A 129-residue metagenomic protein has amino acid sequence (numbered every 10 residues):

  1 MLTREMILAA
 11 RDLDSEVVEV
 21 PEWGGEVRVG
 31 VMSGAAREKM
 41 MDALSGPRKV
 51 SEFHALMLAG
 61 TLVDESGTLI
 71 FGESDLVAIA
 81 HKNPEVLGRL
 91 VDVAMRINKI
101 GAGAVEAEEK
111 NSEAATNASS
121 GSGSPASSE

Functional and structural regions predicted by a protein language model:
M1-D14: Extended acidic low-complexity intrinsically disordered regions
D14-E22: Short acidic-hydrophobic surface loop/beta-edge motif
E22-E129: Short, surface-exposed, charged amphipathic helix/loop patches that serve as local interaction elements
